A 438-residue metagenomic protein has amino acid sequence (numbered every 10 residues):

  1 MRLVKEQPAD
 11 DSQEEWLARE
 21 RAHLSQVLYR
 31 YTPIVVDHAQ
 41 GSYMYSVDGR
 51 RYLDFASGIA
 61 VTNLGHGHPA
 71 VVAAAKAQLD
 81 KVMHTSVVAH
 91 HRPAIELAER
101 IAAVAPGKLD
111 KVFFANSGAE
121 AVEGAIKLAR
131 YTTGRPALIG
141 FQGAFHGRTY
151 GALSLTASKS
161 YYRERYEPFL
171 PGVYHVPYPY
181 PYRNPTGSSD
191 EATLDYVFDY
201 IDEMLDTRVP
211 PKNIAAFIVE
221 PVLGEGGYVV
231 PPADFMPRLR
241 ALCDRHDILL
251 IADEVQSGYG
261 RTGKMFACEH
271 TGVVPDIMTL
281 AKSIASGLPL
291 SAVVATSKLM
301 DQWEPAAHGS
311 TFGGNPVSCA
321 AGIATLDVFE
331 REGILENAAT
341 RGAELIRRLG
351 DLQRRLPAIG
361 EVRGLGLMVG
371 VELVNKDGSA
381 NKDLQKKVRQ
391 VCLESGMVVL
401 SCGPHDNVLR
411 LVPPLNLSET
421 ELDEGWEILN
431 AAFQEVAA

Functional and structural regions predicted by a protein language model:
M1-A438: Conserved N-terminal phosphate-binding loop of PLP-dependent enzymes in the Aspartate aminotransferase
